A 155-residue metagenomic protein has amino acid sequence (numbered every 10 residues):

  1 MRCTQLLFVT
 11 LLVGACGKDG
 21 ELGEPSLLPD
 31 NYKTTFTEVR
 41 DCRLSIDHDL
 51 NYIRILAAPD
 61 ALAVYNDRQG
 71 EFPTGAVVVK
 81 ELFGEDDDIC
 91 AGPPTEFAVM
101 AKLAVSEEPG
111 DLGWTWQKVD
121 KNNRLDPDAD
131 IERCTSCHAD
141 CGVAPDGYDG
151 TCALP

Functional and structural regions predicted by a protein language model:
R2-V9: Sec-dependent signal peptide recognition, specifically the positively charged N-region followed immediately by
V13-A15: C-terminal motif of bacterial Sec signal peptides marking the signal peptidase cleavage site
G17-G23, L28-L50, Q69-P155: Sequence context surrounding c-type heme c attachment/ligation sites in exported
I55-R68: N-terminal post-signal-peptidase region of extra-cytosolic proteins
